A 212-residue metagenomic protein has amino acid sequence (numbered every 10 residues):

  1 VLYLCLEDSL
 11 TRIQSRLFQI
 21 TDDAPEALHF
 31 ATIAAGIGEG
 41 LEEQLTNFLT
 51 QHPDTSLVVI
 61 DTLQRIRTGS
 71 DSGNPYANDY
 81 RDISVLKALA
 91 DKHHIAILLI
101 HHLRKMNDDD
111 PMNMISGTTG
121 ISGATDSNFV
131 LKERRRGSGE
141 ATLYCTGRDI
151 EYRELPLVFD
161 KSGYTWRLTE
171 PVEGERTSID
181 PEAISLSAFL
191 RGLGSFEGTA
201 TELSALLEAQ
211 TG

Functional and structural regions predicted by a protein language model:
V1-A88, R148, K161-Y164, T169 (+1 more regions): Conserved inter-motif catalytic segment of the P-loop NTP-binding fold
L4, L57, A77-T165: Phosphate-binding/switch region of NTP-binding enzymes
R16, I20-D23, I66-G69, L89 (+5 more regions): Conserved, well-folded catalytic cores of nucleic-acid-processing and energy-transducing macromolecular machines
L28-F30, L45, L143, L157 (+1 more regions): Hydrophobic beta-strand residues in large extracellular and virion-surface proteins
L157-G212: DNA transaction DNA-binding modules
